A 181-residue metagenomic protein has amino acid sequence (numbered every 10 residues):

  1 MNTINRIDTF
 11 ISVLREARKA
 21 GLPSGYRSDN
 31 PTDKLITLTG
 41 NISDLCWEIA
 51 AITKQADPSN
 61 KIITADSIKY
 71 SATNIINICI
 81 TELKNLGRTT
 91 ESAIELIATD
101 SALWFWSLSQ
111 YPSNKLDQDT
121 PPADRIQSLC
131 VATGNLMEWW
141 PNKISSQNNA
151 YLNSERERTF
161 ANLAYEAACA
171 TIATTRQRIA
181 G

Functional and structural regions predicted by a protein language model:
M1-G181: Flexible "arm" and connector segments at domain edges
